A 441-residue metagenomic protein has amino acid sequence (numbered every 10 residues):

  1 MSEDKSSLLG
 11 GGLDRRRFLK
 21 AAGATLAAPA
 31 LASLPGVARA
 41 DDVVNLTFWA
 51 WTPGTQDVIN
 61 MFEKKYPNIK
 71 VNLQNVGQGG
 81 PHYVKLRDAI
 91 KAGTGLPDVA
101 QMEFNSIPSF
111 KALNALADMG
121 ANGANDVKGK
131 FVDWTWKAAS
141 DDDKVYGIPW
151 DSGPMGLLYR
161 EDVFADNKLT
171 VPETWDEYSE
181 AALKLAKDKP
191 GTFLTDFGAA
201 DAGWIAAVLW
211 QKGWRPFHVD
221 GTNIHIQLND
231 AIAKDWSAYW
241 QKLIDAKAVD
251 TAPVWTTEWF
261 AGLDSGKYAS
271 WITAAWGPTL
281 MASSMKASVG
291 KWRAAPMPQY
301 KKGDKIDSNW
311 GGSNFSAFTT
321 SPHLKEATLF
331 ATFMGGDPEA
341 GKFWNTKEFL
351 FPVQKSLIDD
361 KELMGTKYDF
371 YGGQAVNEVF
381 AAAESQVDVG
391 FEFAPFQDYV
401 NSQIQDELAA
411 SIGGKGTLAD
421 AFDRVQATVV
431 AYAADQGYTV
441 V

Functional and structural regions predicted by a protein language model:
M1-L13, R17, A24-A32: N-terminal secretory signal peptides
E3-L8, A165, K242-D245, A382-V441: Conserved C-terminal helix/tail region of periplasmic/extracytoplasmic solute-binding proteins
M61-W134, D162-E173, F260-G262, G266-S270 (+2 more regions): Extracytoplasmic "Venus flytrap"/periplasmic binding protein-like
L96-D98, D126-V163, F193, G303-S308 (+1 more regions): A structural signal for short loop-to-beta-strand junctions that line the ligand-binding cleft of periplasmic/secreted
F104-P154, S179, A207-L209, R293-A295 (+1 more regions): Hinge/lid segment of periplasmic solute-binding proteins
P108-S109, W276-S288, K301-S402, Q436 (+1 more regions): C-terminal lobe and pocket-closing loops of periplasmic/extracytoplasmic Venus-flytrap solute-binding proteins
Y146-W150, M155, S179-H225, Q241 (+1 more regions): Extracytoplasmic/periplasmic solute-binding protein
A182-K184, N223-P253, M297: Glycine-centered hinge/linker elements that transmit conformational signals in sensory and ligand-binding systems
